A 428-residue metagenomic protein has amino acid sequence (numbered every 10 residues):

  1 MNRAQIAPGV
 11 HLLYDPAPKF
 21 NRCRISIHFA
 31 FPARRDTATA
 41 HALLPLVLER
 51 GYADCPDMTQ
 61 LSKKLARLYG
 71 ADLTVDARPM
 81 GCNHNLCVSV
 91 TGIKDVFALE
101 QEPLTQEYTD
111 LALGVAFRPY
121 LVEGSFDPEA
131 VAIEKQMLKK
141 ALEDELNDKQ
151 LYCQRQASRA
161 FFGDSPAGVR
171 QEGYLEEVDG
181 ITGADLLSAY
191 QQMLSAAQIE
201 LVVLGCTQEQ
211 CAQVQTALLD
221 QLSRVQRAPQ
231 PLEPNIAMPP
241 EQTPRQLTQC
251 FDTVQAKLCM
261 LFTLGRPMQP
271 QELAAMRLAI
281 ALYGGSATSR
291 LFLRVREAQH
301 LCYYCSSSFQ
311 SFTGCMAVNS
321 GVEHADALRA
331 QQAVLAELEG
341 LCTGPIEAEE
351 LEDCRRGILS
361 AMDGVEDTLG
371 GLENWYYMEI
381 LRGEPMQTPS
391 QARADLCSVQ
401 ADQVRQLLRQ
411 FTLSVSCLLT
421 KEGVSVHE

Functional and structural regions predicted by a protein language model:
M1-G9: Short, Gly/Pro- and small/polar-rich lid/capping loops
L13-A40, Q191, Q198, L204 (+3 more regions): His/Glu-based metal-binding/catalytic segments typifying zinc-dependent metallopeptidases
L13-D15, N21-H41, M58-G114, Q150-G173 (+6 more regions): M16 family metallopeptidases and their MPP-like homologs
H41-E49: Active-site SXXK
G51-D54, V96-L99, R118-D127: Short, polar/flexible loop-turn hinges at active-site or ligand-entry regions and domain interfaces
S62, R118-L142, P229-P239, A336 (+1 more regions): Acidic/histidine-enriched alpha-helical segments
Y69-T74, E177-Y190, P244, A298-C305 (+1 more regions): Short amphipathic beta-strand starts and helix->beta connectors
G183-D220: Non-catalytic, conformational "gating/processing" segments within enzyme and secreted inhibitor domains
